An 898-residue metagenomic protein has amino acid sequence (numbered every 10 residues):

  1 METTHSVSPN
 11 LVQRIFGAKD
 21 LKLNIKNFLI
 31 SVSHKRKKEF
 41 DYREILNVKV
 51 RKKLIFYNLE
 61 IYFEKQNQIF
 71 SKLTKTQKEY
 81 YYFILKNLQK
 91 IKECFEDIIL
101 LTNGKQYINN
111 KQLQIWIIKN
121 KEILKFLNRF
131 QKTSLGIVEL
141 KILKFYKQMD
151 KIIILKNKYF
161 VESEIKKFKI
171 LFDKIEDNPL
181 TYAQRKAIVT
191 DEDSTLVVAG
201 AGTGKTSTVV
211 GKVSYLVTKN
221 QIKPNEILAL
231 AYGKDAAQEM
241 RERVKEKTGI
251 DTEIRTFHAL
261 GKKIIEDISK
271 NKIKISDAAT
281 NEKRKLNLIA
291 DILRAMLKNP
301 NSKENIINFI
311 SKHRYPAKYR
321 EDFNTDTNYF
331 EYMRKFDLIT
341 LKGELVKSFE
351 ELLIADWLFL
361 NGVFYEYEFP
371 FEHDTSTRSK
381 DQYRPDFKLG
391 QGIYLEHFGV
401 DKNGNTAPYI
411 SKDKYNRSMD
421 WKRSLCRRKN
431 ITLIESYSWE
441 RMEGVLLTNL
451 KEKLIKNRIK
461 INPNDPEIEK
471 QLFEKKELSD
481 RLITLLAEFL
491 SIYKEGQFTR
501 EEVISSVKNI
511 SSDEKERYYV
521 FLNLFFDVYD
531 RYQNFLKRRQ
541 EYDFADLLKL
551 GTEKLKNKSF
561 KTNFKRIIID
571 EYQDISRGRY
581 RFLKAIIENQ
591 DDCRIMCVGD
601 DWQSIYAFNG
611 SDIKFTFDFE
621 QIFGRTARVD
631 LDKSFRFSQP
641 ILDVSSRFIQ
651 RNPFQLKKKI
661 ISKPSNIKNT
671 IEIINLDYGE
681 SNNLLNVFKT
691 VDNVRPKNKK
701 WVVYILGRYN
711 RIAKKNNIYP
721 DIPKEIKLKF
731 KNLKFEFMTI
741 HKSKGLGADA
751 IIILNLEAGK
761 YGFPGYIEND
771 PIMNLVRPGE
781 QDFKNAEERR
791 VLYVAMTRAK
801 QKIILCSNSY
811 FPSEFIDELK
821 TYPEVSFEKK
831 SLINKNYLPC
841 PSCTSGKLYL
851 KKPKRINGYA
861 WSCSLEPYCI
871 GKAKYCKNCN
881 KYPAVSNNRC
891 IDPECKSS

Functional and structural regions predicted by a protein language model:
L21-V32, K37-K53: Phosphoinositide-dependent membrane-docking surfaces
R36, R384-M419, K515, D601-W602: Short beta-strand-loop-alpha-helix junction that forms the active-site gateway of nucleic-acid-processing nucleases
N67, L88-I275, T797: P-loop NTPase Walker
E93, T102, E226, A231-K234 (+3 more regions): Conserved P-loop NTPase-based nucleic-acid remodeling module centered on helicase motor cores
L127-N128, L143-A201, S207-V209, L228 (+11 more regions): Conserved helicase NTPase motor core
L196-V197, T203-V209, V213, N328 (+5 more regions): Helicase P-loop NTPase motor core
S418, R423, Y580-N669: Conserved RecA-like helicase ATPase core segment that couples NTP binding/hydrolysis to strand translocation
N698-V702, N732-K734, M738, S743-N808: Conserved helicase C-terminal RecA-like lobe
